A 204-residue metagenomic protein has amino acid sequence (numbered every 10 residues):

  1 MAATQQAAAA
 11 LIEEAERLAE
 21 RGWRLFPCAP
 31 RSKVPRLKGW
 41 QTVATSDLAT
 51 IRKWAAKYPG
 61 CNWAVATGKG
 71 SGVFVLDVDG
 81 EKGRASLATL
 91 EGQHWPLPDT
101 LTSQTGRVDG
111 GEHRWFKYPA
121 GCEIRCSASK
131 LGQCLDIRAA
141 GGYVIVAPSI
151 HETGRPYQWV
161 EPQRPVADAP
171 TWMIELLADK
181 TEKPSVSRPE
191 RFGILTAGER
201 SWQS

Functional and structural regions predicted by a protein language model:
M1-G193: Conserved phosphate/metal-binding and DNA-contacting active-site motifs used in DNA phosphodiester-bond processing
P189-S204: C-terminal accessory/binding modules appended to enzymatic or scaffolding proteins
